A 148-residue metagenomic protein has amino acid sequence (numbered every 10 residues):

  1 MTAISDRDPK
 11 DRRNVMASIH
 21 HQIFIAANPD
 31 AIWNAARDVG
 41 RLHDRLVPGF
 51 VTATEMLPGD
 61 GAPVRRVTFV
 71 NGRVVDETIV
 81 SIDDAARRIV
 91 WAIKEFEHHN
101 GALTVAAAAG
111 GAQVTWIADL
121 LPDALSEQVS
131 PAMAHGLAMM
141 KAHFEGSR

Functional and structural regions predicted by a protein language model:
T2-F24, A108-Q113, Q128-A134, G146-R148: Hydrophobic-ligand-binding modules of eukaryotic lipid transfer/binding families
T2-L57: Hydrophobic ligand-binding cavity/cleft-lining segments
H20, A27, D60, D84-A86 (+1 more regions): Residue-level signal for tight coil/turn positions that link beta-strands
H21-I23, E77-S81, N100-A107: Hydrophobic/aromatic beta-strand elements that line small-molecule binding cavities or substrate pockets in beta-rich
N34-R41, D84, A134-A138, A142-G146: Short, intrinsically disordered, mixed-charge
G40-D44, V51-E97, Q113, L120 (+1 more regions): Glycine-rich portal/gate segments that line the openings of hydrophobic small-molecule binding cavities
V90-H143: Beta-strand/loop substructures that line and gate deep hydrophobic ligand-binding cavities in soluble
